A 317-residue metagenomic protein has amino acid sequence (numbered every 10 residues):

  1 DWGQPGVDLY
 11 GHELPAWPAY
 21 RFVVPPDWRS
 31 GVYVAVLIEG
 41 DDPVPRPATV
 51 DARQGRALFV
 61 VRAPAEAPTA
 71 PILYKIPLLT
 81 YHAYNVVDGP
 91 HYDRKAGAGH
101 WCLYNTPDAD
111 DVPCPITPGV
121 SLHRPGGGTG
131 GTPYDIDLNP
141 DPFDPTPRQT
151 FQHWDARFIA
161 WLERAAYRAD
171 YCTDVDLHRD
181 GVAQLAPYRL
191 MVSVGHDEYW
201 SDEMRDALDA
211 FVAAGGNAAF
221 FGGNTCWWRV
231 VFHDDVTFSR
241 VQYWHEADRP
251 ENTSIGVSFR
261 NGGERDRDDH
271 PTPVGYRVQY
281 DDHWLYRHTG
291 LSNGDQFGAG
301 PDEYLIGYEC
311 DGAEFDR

Functional and structural regions predicted by a protein language model:
D1-H12, V32, E39-R46, V50-L185: Aromatic-Pro/Gly-enriched surface loop or interdomain linker that acts as a lid/target-recognition segment
W2-P15, A19-S30, P147-H233: Helical hinge/lid and interdomain linker segments adjacent to catalytic or ligand-binding clefts that mediate domain
Y20-F22, A35, F59: Preference for bulky hydrophobic residues occupying beta-strand positions in well-ordered beta-sheet regions
L37-E39, T225: Short beta-strand segments enriched in hydrophobic/aromatic residues within well-folded beta-rich domains
T80, H91-A96, M191, A210-V212 (+1 more regions): Short, low-complexity, polar/charged sequence segments that are solvent-exposed and flexible
N85, P90-G126, S258-G307, G312-E314: Low-complexity, Gly/Ser/Thr/Pro- and Asn/Asp-enriched, turn/coil-prone segments that serve as flexible N-terminal
E198, D202-I306: A glycine-rich, often tryptophan-bearing local segment used as a flexible ligand/cofactor-contacting loop or short
